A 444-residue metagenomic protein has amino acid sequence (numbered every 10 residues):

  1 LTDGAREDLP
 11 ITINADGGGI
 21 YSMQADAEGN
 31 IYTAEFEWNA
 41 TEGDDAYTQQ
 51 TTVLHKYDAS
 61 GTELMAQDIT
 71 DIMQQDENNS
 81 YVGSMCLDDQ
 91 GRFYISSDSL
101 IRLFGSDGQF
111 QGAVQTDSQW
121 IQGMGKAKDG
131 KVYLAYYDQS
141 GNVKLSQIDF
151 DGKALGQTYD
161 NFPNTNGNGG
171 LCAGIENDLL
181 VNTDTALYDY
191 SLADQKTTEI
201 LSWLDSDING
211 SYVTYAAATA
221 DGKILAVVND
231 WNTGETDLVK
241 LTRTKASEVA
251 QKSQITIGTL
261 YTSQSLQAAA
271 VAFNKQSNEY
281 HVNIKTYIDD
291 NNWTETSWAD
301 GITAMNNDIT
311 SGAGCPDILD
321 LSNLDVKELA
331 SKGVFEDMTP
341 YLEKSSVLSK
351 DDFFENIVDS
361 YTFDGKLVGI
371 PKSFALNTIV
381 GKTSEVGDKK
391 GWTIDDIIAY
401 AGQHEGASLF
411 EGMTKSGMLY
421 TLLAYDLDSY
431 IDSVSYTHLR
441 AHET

Functional and structural regions predicted by a protein language model:
G17-A25, E77-M85, S118-K126, N164-C172 (+1 more regions): Repeated scaffold domains used in trafficking and secretory/extracellular systems, primarily beta-propellers
N30-W38, R92-S96, K131-Y137, G174-T183 (+1 more regions): Short beta-strand elements that form the blades of beta-propeller/WD-repeat-like and other beta-sheet-rich scaffold
G222-S247: Blade-level signature of beta-propeller repeat domains, shared across WD40, Kelch, NHL, RCC1 and BNR/Asp-box propellers
Q251-T262, Y280-T286: Short, well-ordered beta-strand elements
T262-H281: Short, polar/charged alpha-helical segment
V282-D352: Extracytoplasmic "Venus flytrap"/periplasmic binding protein-like
N323-T378, K389-D396: Hinge/lid segment of periplasmic solute-binding proteins
T437-T444: Conserved small/polar residues in nucleotide/adenosyl-binding loops
